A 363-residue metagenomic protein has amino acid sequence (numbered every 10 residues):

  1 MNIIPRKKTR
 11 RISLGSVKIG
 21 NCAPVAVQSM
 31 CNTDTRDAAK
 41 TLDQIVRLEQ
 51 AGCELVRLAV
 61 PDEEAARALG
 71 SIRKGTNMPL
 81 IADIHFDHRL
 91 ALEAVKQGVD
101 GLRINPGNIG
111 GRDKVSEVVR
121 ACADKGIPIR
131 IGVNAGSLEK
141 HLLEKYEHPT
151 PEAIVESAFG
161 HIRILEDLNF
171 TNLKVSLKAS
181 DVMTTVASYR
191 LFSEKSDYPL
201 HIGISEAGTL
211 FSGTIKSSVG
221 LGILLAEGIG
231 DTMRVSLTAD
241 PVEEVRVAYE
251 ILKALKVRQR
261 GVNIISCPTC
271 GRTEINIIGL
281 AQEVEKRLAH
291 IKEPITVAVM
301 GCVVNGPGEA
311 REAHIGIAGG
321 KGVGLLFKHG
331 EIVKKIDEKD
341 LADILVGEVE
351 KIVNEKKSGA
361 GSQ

Functional and structural regions predicted by a protein language model:
M1-S29, A123, K286: N-terminal amphipathic alpha-helix/helix-capping segment at the start of soluble metabolic enzymes
C22-K40, A59, M78-F86, L142-V155 (+1 more regions): Active-site mouth loops of central-metabolism enzymes
V25-C31, V56-L58, L80-I84, L102-I104 (+6 more regions): Hydrophobic faces of well-ordered beta-strands that scaffold small-molecule active sites in alpha/beta enzyme cores
N32-A38, E49-I72, R103-G111, L173-V182: Glycine-rich, proline-tolerant flexible connector loops at the mouths of alpha/beta enzymes
E63-I84, E117-I129, Y189-L200, V284-L288: Alpha-helix-loop-beta-strand connector modules within alpha/beta enzyme cores
R89-R130: Hydrophobic or amphipathic alpha-helical targeting/insertion segments
N134, L142-A289: Catalytic alpha/beta core domains of metabolic enzymes, predominantly
K357-Q363: Short, basic, low-complexity termini and linkers enriched in Ser/Thr/Gly/Pro that act as targeting/leader peptides
